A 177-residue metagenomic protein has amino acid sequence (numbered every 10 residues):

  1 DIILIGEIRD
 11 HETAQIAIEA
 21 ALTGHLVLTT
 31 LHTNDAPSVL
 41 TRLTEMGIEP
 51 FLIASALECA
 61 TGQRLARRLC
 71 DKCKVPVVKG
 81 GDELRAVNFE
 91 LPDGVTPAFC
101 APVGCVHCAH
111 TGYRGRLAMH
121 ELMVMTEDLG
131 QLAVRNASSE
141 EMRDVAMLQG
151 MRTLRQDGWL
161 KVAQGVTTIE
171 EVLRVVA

Functional and structural regions predicted by a protein language model:
D1-A177: Short, flexible helix-loop junctions that flank or precede catalytic/ligand sites
